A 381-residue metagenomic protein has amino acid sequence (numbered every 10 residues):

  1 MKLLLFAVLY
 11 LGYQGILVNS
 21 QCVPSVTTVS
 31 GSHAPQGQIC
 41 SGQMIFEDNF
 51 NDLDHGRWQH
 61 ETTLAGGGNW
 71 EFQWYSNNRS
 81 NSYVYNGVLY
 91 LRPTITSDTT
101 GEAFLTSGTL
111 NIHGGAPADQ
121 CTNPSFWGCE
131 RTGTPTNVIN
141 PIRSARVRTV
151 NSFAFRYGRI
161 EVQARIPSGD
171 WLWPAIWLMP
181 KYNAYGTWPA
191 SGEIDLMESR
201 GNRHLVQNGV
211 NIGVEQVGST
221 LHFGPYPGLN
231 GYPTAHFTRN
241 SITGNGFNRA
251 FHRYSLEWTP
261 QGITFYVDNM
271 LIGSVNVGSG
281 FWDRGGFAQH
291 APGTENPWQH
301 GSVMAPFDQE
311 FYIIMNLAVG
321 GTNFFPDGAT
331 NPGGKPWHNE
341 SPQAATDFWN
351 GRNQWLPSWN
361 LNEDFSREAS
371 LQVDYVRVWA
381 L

Functional and structural regions predicted by a protein language model:
K2-S20: Cleavable N-terminal signal peptides of Sec/SRP-targeted secreted and luminal proteins
S20-L381: GH16 jelly-roll
